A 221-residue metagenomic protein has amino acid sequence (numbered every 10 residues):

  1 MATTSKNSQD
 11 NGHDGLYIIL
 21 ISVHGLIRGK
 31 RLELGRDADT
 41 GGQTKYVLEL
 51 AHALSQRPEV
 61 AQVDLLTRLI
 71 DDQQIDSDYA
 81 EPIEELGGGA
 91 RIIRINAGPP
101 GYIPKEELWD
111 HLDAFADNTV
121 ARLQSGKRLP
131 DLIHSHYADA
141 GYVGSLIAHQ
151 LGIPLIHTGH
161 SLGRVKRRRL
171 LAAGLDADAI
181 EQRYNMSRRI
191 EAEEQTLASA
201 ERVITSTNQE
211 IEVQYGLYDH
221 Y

Functional and structural regions predicted by a protein language model:
M1-Y221: Catalytic cores of nucleotide-sugar-dependent glycosyltransferases that transfer UDP/GDP/TDP-activated
